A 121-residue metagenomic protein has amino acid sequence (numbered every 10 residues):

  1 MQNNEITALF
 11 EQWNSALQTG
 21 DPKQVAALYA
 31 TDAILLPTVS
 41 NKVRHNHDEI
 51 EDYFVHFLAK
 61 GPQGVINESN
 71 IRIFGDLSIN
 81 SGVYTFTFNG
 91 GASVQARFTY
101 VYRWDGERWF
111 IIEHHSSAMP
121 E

Functional and structural regions predicted by a protein language model:
M1-Q24, I34-E121: A beta-strand edge to alpha-helix "cap/lid" segment located at domain peripheries
